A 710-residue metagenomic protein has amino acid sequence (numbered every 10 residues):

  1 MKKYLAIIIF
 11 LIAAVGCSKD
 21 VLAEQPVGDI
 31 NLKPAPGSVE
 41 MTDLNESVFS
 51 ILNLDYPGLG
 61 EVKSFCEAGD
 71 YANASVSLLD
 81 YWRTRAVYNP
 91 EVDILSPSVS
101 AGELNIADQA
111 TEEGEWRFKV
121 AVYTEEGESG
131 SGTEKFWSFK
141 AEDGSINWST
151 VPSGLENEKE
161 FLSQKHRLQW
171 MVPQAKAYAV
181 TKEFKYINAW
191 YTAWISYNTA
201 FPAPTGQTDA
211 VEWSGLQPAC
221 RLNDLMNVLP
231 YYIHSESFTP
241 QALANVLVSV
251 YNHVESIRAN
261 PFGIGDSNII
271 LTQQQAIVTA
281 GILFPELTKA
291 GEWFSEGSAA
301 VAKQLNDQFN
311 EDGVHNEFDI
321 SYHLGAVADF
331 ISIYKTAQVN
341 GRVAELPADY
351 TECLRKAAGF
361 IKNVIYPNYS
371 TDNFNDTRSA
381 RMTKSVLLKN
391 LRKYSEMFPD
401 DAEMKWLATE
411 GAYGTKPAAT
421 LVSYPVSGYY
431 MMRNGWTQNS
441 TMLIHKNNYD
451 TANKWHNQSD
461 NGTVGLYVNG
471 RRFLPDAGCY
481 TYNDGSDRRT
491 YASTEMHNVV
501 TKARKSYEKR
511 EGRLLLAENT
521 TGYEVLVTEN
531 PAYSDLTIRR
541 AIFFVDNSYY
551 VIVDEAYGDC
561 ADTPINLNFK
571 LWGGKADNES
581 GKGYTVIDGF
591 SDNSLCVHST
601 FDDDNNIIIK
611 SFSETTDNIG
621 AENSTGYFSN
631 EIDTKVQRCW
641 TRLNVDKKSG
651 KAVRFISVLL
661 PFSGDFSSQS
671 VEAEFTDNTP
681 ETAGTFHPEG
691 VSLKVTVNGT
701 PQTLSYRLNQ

Functional and structural regions predicted by a protein language model:
M1-Y4, S18: Positively charged n-region of N-terminal signal peptides that target proteins for export
Y4-A13: Sec-dependent N-terminal signal peptides
V15-A35: Bacterial Sec-dependent N-terminal signal peptides
N53-V151, E158-Q164: Extended, charge-enriched "interface" segments that sit outside catalytic cores
D143-A358, V364-I365, A541: Aromatic-lined, polymer-binding surfaces characteristic of secreted/periplasmic polysaccharide-degrading enzymes
S267, Y480-Q710: CBM-like, beta-strand-rich accessory domains located in the C-terminal region of large, secreted polysaccharide-active
V314-F473, T520, K648-R654, V671-Q710: Carbohydrate-active enzyme catalytic cores, enriched for enzymes that act on polyanionic acidic polysaccharides
L474-G478: Catalytic Cys-His active-site segments of thiol-dependent hydrolases/isopeptidases
